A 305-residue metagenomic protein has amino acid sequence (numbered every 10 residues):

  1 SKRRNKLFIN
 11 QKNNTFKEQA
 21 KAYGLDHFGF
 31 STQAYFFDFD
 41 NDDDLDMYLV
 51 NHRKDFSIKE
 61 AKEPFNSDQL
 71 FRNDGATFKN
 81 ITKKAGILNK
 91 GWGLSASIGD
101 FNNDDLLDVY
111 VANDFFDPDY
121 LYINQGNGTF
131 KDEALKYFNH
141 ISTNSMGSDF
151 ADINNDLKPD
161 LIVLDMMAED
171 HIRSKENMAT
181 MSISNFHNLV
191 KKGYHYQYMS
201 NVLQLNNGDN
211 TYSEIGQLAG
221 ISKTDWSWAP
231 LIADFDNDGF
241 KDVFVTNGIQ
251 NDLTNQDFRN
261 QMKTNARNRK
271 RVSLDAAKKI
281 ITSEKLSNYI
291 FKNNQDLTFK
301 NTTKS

Functional and structural regions predicted by a protein language model:
S1-S305: Acidic, glycine/proline-rich Ca2+-coordinating loop motifs
